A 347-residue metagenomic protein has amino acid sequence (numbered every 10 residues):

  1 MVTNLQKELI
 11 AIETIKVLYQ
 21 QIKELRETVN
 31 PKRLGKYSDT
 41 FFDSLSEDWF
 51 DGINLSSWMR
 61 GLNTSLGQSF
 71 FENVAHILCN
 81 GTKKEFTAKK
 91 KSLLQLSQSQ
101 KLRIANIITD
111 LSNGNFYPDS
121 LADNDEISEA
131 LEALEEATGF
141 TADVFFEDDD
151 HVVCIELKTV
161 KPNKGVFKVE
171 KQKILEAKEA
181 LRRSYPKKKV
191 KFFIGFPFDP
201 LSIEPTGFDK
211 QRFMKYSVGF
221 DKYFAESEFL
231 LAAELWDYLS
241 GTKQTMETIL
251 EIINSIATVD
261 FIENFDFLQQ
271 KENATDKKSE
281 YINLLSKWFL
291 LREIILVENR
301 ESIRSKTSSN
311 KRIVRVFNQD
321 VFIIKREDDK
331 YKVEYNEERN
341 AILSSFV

Functional and structural regions predicted by a protein language model:
M1-L93, T275-V347: Nuclease-adjacent, charged terminal/linker segments that flank catalytic cores
M59-G61, S128-E132, T159-G165: Surface-exposed cleft-lining segments at the edges of enzyme active sites
V74, Q100, K158, V166-K168 (+1 more regions): A short acidic (Asp/Glu
C79, A142-K161: Conserved catalytic cores of phosphodiester-cleaving nucleases, focusing on short active-site segments
K91-D149: Active-site metal-binding core of divalent-cation-utilizing nuclease and nuclease-like domains
D150, K187-K191: Short glycine-/polar-rich loops that comprise or flank the Walker A/P-loop and associated switch/sensor motifs
T159-S184: Mg2+/Mn2+-dependent nuclease catalytic core
V190-I282, L291, I295-S302, Q319-F346: Domain-level recognition of nuclease-like catalytic cores that cleave nucleotide substrates
